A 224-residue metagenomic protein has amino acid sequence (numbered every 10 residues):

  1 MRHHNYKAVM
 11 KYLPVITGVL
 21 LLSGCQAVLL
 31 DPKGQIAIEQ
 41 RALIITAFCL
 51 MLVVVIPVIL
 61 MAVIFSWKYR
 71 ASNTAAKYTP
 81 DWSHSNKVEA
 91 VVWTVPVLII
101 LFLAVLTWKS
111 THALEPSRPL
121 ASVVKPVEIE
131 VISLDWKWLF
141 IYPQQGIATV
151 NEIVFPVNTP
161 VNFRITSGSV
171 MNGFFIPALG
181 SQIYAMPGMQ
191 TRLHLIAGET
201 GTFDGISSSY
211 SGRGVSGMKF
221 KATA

Functional and structural regions predicted by a protein language model:
M1-A27: N-terminal secretory/membrane targeting signals
K7-V15, T46, V88-V92: Alpha-helical transmembrane segments of integral membrane proteins
K11, L50-V53, P126: Hydrophobic transmembrane signal anchors and adjacent membrane-proximal interface regions, especially in viral
L20, M61-I64, L106-K109: Transmembrane alpha-helix boundary/anchor motif
Q26-L43, W67-A224: Non-transmembrane, membrane-proximal soluble domains of secreted or membrane proteins
L43-P57: Alpha-helical transmembrane segments
V55-Y69: Alpha-helical transmembrane segments
